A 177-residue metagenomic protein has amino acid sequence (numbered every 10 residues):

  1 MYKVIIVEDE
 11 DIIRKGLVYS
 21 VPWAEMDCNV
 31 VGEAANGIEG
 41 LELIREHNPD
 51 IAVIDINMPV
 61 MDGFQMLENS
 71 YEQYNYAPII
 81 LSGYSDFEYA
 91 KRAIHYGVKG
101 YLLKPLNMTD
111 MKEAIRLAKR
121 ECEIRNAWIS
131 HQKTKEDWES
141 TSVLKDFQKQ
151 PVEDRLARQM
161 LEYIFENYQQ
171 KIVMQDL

Functional and structural regions predicted by a protein language model:
Y2-I13, L17-V18: Conserved acidic segment of CheY-like receiver
V7-E8, A34, A52: Conserved sequence signature across two-component system core domains
G16-V21, M111: Short hydrophobic helical patches associated with two-component signaling proteins
V31-I38: Conserved Asp/Asn-Gly motif in the active-site loop of CheY-like receiver
L41-H131: CheY-like receiver
C122-R155: CheY-like receiver
V152, M160-I172: Basic, amphipathic alpha-helical hairpins
L177: Short alpha-helical "recognition helix" segments of helix-turn-helix
